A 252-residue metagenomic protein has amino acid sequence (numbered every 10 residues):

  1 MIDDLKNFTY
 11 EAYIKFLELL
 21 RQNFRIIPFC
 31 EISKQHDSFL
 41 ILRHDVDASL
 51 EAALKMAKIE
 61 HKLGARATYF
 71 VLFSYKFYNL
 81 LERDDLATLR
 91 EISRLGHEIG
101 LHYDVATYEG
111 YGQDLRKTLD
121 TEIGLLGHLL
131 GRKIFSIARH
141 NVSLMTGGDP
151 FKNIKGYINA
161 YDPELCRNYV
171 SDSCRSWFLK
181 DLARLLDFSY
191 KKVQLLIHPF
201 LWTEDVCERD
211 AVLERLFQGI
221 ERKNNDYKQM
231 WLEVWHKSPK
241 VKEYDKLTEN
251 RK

Functional and structural regions predicted by a protein language model:
M1-T68, L72-A87, S93-L95, A106 (+1 more regions): Terminal accessory/targeting
